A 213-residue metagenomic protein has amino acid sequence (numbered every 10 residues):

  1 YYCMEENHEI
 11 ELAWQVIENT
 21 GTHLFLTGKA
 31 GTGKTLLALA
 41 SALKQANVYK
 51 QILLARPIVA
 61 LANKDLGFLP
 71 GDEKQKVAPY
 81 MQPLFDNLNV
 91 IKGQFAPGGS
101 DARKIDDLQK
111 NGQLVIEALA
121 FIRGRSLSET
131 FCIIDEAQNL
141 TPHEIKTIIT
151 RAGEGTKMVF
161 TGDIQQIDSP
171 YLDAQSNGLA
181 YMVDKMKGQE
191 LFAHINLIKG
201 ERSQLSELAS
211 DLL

Functional and structural regions predicted by a protein language model:
Y2, I10-F131, N139-L213: Conserved helicase motor core of SF1/SF2 NTP-dependent helicases
D135: Walker B catalytic carboxylates
